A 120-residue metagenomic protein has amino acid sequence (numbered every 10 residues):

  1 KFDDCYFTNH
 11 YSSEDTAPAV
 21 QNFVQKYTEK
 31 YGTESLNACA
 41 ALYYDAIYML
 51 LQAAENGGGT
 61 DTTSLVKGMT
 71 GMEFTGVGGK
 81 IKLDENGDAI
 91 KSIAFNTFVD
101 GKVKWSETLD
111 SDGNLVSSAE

Functional and structural regions predicted by a protein language model:
K1-E120: Extracytosolic ligand-binding ectodomains
